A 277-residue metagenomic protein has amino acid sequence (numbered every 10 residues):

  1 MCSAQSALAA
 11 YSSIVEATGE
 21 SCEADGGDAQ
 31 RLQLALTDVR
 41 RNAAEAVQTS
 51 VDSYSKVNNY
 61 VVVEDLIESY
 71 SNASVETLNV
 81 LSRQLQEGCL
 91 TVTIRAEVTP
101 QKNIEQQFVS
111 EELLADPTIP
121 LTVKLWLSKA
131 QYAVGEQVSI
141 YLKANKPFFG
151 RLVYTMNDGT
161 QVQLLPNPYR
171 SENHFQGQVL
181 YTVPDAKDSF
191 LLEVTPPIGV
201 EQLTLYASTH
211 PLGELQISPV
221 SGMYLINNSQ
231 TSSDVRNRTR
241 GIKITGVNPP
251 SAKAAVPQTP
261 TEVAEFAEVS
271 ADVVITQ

Functional and structural regions predicted by a protein language model:
A4-A10: Boundary at the C-terminal end of the N-terminal hydrophobic targeting segment
Y11-I14, D25-Q30, N42, A46-Q277: Secretory-pathway glycoprotein ectodomains that are cysteine- and/or Ser/Thr/Pro-rich
A35-D38, A43: Short Lys/Arg-enriched alpha/beta "domain-start" segment
